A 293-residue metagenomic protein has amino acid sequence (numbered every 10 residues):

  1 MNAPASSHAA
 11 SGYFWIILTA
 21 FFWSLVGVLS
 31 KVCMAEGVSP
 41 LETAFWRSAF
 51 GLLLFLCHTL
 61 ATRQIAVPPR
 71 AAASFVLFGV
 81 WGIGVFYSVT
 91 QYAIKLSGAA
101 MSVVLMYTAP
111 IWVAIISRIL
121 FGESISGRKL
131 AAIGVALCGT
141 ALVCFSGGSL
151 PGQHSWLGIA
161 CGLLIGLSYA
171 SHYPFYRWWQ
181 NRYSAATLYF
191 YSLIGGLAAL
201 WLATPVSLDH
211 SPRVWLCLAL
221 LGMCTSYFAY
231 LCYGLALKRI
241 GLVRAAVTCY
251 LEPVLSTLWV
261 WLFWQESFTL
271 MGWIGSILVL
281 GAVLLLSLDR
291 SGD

Functional and structural regions predicted by a protein language model:
M1-W46, P151-W178: Glycine-/small-residue-enriched transmembrane alpha-helix faces in small-molecule transporters and effluxers
S11, A35-V85, W112, I116 (+4 more regions): Transmembrane alpha-helices of multi-pass small-molecule transport proteins
F14, A20, W46, Y87 (+3 more regions): Helix-helix packing/entry segments at the starts of transmembrane helices
I16, R70-G79, I125-L137, I159 (+2 more regions): Cytoplasmic-side transmembrane-helix entry/capping segments in multi-pass membrane proteins
F22-G27, L56-M101, M106, L142 (+1 more regions): Specific transmembrane alpha-helical segments of multi-pass solute transporters/efflux pumps, especially DMT/EamA
C33, T43, R47, A93 (+9 more regions): Hydrophobic/aromatic residues within transmembrane alpha-helices of multi-pass small-molecule transporters
L54, T59, A109-G134, V254-I274: C-terminal transmembrane-helix exit sites in multi-pass transporters
F55, V76, I125-G147, G195-L200 (+2 more regions): Hydrophobic transmembrane alpha-helices of multi-pass small-molecule transport proteins
